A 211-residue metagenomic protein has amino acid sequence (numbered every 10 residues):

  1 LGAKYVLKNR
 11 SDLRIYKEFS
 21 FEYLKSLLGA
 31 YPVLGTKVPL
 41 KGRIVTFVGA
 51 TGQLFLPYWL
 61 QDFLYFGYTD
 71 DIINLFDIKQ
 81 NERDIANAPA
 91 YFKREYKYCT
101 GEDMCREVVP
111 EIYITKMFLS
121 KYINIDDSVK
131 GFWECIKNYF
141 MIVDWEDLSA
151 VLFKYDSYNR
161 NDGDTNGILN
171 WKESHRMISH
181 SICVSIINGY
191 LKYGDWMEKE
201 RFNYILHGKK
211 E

Functional and structural regions predicted by a protein language model:
L1-N9, L13-E211: ER/Golgi luminal nucleotide-sugar-dependent glycosyltransferases, focusing on the catalytic module
